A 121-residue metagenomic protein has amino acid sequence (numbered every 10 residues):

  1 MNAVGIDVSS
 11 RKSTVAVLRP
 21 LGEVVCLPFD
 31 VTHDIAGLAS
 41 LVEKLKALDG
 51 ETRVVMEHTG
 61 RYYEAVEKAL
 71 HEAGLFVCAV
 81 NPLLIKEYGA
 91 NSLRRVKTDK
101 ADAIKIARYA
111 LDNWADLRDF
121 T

Functional and structural regions predicted by a protein language model:
M1-T121: Phosphate- and other anionic-substrate recognition elements at nucleic-acid/protein interfaces
